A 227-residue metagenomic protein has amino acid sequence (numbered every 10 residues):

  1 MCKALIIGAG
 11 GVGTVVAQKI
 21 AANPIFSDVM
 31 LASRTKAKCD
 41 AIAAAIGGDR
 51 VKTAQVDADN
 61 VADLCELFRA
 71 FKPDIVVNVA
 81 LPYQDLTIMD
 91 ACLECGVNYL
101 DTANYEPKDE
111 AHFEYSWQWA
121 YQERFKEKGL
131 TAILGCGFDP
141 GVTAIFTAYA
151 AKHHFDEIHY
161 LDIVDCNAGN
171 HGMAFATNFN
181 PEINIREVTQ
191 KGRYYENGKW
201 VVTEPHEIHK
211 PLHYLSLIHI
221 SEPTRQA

Functional and structural regions predicted by a protein language model:
A4-G10: Conserved N-terminal Rossmann-fold NAD(P)-binding element of oxidoreductases
G13-T14: N-terminal Rossmann-fold NAD(P) dinucleotide-binding loop
T35-A37: Helix N-cap at the beta1-alpha1 junction of Rossmann-like dinucleotide-binding domains, i.e., the first residues
G47-N60: Rossmann-fold cofactor-recognition segment
A58-F71: Conserved Rossmann-fold cofactor-binding substructure of NAD(P)-dependent oxidoreductases
N104-L130: Rossmann-fold NAD(P)-binding glycine/threonine-rich loop
G135-D139, T143-K210, Y214: Conserved anion/nucleotide-ligand pocket segment
I218-A227: Single conserved hydrophobic/aromatic residue that forms the stacking wall/gate of nucleotide- or nucleobase-binding
